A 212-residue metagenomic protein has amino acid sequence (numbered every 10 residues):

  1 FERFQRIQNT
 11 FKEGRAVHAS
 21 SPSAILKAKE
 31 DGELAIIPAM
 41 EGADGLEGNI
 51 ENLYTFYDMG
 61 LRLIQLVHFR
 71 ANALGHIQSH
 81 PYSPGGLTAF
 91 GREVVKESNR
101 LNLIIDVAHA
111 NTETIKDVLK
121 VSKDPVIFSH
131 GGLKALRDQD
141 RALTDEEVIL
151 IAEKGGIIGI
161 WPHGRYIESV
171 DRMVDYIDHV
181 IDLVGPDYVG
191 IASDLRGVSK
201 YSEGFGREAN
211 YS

Functional and structural regions predicted by a protein language model:
F1-S83, D138-S212: N-terminal hydrophobic targeting/anchoring segments and the immediately downstream early-domain regions of hydrolases
R15-A19, L103-A110: Catalytic beta/alpha-barrel core
L61-L63, R100-L103, V121-I127, E153-I157: Glycine-enriched alpha-helix->loop->beta-strand junction motifs that scaffold or abut catalytic
L66, A110, F128-G131: Histidine-centered catalytic micro-motifs
S83-L101, V118-F128, L183: Alpha-helix-loop-beta-strand connector modules within alpha/beta enzyme cores
L101, A108-N111, K154, W161: Glycoside hydrolase catalytic-domain context in secreted enzymes
T112-K116: Short, well-ordered alpha-helical microsegments
K120, P125-L133, Q139, L143: Acidic, glycine-rich loop-and-beta core segments that form the ion-binding/anion-interacting portion of active sites
